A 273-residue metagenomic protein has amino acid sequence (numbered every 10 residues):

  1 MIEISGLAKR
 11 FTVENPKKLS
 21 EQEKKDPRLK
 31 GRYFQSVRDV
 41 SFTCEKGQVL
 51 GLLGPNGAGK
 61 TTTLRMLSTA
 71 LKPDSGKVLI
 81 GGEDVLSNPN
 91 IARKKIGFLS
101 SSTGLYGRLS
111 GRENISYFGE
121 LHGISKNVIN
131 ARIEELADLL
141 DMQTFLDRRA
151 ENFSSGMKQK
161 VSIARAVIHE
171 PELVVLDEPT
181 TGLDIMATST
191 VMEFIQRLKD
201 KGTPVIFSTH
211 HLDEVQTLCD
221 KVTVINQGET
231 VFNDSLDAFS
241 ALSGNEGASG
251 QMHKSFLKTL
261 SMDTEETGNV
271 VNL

Functional and structural regions predicted by a protein language model:
L19-D26, S116, E120, N127-F145: Conserved ABC ATPase "signature" region
R149-F153: Conserved ABC ATPase signature
E170: Conserved catalytic motifs of ABC-family nucleotide-binding domains
V174-E178: Catalytic Walker B motif of ABC-type/P-loop ATPase nucleotide-binding domains
V215-T217: A short, surface-exposed alpha-helical micro-motif characterized by mixed small hydrophobic and charged/polar residues
